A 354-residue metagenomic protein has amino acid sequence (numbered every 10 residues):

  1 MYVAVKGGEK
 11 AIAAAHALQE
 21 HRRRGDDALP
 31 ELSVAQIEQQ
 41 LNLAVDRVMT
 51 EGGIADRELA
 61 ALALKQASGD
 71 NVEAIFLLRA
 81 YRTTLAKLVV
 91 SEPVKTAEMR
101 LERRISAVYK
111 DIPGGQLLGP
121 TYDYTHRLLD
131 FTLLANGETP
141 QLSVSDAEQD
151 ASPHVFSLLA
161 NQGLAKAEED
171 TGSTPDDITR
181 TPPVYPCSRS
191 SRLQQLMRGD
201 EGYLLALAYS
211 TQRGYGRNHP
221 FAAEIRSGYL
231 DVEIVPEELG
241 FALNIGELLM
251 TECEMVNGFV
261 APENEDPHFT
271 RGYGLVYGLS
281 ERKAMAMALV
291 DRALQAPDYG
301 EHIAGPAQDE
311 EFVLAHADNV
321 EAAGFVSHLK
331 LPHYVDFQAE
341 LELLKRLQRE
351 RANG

Functional and structural regions predicted by a protein language model:
M1-S227, F241, R349-G354: Short, amphipathic alpha-helical interaction segments embedded in low-complexity terminal/linker regions of eukaryotic
S143-G354: Acidic, serine/proline-rich low-complexity intrinsically disordered regions
